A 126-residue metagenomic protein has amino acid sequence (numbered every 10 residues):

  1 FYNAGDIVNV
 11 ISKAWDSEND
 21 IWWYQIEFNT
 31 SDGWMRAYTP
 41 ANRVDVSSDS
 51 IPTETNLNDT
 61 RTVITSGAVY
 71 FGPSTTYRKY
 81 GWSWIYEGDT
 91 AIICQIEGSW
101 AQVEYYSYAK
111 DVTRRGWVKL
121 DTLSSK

Functional and structural regions predicted by a protein language model:
F1, V69-P73, Y106: Core beta-strand residues in small-molecule sensory/regulatory alpha/beta domains
Y2-A4, R43-A68, W84-E87, C94-E97 (+1 more regions): SH3-family beta-barrel domains
Y2-A41, S83-D121: SH3/SH3-like beta-barrel superfamily modules
S74-Y80: Short alpha-helix capping/helix-loop boundary micro-motifs
